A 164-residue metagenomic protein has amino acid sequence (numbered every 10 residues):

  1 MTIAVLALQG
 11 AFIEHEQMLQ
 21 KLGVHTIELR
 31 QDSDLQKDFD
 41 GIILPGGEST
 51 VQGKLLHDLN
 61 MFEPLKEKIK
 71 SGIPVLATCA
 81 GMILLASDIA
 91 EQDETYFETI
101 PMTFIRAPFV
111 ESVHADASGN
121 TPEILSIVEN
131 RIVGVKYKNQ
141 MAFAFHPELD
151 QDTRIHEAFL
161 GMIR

Functional and structural regions predicted by a protein language model:
M1-A4, Y96, N139: Residues that mark the start of a beta-strand
M1-H57, K66-E67, T153-E157, G161-R164: N-terminal beta1-alpha1 cap of cysteine-dependent amidohydrolase-like domains
G10, M82, I89, P147-L149: Short, glycine/serine-rich, charged loops/turns that create anion-binding and catalytic segments at active sites
T26-I27, V75, Q140: Hydrophobic anchor at the start of a short beta-strand that flanks the dinucleotide cofactor-binding loop
R30-S33, M102, E129: Short, acidic/turn-prone active-site loops that include or flank metal/cofactor- and phosphate-binding residues
I43-L44, A77, F143: Redox-cofactor binding/interface segments in oxidoreductases and associated redox assembly factors
S49-F104: Cysteine-nucleophile active-site neighborhood
F104-R164: Amide-donor transfer/coupling interface in amidating biosynthetic enzymes
